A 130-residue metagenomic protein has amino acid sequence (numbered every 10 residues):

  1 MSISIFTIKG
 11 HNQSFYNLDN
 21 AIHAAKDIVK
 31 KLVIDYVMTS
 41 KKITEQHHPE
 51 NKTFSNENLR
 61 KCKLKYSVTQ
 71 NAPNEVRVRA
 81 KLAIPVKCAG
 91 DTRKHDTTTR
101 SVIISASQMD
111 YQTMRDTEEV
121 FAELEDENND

Functional and structural regions predicted by a protein language model:
M1-H11, D27, M38, R79-V86 (+1 more regions): Short aromatic-glycine-(Arg/Gly/Cys) micro-motifs in beta-strand/loop hairpins
Y16-K41, M114-V120: A short, charged, amphipathic alpha-helix used as a generic interaction element across diverse proteins
L32-N56: Negatively charged, low-complexity tracts enriched in Asp/Glu with abundant Ser/Thr
P49-G90: Amphipathic, interaction-prone secondary-structure segments
L59, F121-L124: Hydrophobic/aromatic hotspots within intrinsically disordered, low-complexity regions
D91-D116: A short, surface-exposed beta-strand/turn
L124-D130: Short acidic DE-rich linear segments
